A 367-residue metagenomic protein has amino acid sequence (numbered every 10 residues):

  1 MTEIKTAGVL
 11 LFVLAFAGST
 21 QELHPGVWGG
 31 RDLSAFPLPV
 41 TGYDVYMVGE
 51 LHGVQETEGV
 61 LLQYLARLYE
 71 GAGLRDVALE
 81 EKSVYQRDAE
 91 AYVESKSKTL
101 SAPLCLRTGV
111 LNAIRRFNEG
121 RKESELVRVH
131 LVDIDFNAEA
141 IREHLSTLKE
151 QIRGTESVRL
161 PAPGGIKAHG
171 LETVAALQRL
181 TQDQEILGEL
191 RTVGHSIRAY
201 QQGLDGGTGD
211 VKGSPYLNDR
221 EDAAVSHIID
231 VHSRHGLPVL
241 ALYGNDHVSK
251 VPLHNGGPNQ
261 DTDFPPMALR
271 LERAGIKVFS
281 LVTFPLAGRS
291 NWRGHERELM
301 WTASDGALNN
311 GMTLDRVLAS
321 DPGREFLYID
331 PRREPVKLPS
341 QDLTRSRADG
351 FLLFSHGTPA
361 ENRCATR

Functional and structural regions predicted by a protein language model:
M1-T6: Positively charged n-region of N-terminal signal peptides that target proteins for export
A7-A17: Bacterial N-terminal signal peptides
G18-R367: Compositional signal for N-terminal targeting/processing segments
